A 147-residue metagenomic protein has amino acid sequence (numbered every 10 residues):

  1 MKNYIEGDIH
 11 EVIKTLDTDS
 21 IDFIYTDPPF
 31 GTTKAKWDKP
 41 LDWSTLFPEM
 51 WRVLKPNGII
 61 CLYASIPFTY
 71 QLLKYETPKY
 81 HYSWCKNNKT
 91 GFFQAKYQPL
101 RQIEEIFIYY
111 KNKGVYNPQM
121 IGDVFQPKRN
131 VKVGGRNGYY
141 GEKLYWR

Functional and structural regions predicted by a protein language model:
N3, E11-T18, D22-Y25, K34-A35 (+1 more regions): Class I S-adenosyl-L-methionine
E6: Conserved residues in the N-terminal Rossmann fold of short-chain dehydrogenase/reductase
I9, D17-L62: SAM-dependent methyltransferase catalytic-core segment centered on the flexible catalytic loop and adjoining short
H10, F30-G31, I66-T69, K113-G114: Short, solvent-exposed loop/turn segments at secondary-structure junctions
P40-G91, Y109: Conserved Class I SAM-dependent methyltransferase catalytic core
